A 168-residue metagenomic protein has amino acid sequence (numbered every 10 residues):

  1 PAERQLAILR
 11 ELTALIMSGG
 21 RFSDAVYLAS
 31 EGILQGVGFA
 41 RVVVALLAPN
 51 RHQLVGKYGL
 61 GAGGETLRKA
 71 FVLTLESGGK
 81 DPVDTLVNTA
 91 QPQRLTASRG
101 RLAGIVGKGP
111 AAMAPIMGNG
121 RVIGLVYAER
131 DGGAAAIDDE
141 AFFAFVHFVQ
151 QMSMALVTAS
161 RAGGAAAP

Functional and structural regions predicted by a protein language model:
P1-E11, A62-T66, S98, L125: Regulatory/sensor and coupling segments of signal-transduction and defense proteins
P1-S23, T158, A162-P168: Signal-transmission linkers at sensory-effector interfaces
E11, L15, Y27-G36, T85 (+4 more regions): Amphipathic alpha-helical regulatory segments at dimerization interfaces that relay allosteric signals between sensory
I16-K57: Helix-loop-beta substructure at the N-terminus of cytosolic sensory domains that couple signal/ligand detection
V55, L60-P92, R99, H147: Acidic/proline- and glycine-rich, intrinsically disordered low-complexity segments that serve as regulatory linkers
G109-G118: A short, aliphatic-rich beta-strand micro-motif
G118, A136-T158: Amphipathic alpha-helical "output/dimerization" segments
L125-A136: Short beta-strand-to-loop transition segments that serve as allosteric relay/switch motifs in sensory/regulatory domains
